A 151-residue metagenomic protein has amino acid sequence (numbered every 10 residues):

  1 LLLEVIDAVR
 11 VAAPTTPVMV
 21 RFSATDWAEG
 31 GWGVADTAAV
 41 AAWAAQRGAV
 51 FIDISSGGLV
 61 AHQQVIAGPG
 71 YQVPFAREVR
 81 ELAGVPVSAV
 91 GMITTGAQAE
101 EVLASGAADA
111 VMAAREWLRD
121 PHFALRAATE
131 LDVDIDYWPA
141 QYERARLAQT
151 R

Functional and structural regions predicted by a protein language model:
L1-R151: Flavin-dependent oxidoreductase catalytic cores
